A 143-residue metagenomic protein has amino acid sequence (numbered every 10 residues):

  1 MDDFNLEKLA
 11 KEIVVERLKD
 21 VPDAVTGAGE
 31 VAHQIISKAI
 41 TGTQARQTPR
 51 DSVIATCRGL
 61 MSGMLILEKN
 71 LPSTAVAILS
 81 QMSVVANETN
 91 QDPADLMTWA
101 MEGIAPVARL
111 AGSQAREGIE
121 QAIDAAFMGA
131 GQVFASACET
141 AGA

Functional and structural regions predicted by a protein language model:
D2-A143: Extended, low-complexity, charged alpha-helical tracts that assemble into coiled-coils or amphipathic helices used
